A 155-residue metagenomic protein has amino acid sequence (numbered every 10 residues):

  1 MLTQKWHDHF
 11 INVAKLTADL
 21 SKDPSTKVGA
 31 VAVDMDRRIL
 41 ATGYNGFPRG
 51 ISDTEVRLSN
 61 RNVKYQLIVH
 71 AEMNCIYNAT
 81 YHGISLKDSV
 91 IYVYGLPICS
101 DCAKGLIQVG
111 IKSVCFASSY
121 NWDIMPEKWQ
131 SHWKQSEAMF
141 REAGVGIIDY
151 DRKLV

Functional and structural regions predicted by a protein language model:
M1-V155: Zinc-dependent deaminase catalytic domain
